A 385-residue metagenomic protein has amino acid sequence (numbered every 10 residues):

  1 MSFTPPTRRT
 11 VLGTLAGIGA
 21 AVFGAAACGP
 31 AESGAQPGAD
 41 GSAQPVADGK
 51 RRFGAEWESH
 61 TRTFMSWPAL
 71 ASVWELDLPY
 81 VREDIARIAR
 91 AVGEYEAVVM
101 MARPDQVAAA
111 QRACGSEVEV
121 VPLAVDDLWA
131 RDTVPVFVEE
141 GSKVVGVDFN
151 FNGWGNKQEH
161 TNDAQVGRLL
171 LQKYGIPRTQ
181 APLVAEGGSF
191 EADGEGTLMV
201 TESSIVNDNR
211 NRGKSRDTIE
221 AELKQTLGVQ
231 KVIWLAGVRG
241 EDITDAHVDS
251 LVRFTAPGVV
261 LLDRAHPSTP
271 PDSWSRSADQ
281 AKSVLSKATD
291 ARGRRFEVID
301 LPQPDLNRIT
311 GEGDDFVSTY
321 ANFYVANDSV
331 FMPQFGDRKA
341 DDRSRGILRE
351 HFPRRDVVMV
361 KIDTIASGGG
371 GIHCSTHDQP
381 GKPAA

Functional and structural regions predicted by a protein language model:
M1-G19: N-terminal secretory signal peptides and thylakoid transit peptides that target proteins across membranes
T4, G24, N152-G155: Compositionally biased, low-structure terminal segments
A16-G19, A25, A89, E220: Short, well-ordered alpha-helical packing segments
F23-S42: C-terminal region of N-terminal signal peptides and the immediate post-cleavage residues of exported proteins
G38-A385: The feature marks the mature, well-folded catalytic cores of soluble enzymes
